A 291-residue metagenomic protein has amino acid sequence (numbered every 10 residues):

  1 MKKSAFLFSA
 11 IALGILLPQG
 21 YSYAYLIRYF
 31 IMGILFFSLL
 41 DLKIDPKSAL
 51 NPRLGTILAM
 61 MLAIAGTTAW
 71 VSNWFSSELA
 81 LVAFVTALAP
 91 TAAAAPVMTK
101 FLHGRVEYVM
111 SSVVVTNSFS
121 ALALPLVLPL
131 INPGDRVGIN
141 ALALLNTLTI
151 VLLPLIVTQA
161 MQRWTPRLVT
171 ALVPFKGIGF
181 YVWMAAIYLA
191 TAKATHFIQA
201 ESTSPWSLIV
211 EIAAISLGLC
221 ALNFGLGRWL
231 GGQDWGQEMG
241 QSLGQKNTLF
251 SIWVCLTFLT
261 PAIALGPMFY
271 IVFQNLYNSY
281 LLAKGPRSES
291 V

Functional and structural regions predicted by a protein language model:
M1-V291: Alpha-helical transmembrane segments of multi-pass small-molecule/ion transporters
